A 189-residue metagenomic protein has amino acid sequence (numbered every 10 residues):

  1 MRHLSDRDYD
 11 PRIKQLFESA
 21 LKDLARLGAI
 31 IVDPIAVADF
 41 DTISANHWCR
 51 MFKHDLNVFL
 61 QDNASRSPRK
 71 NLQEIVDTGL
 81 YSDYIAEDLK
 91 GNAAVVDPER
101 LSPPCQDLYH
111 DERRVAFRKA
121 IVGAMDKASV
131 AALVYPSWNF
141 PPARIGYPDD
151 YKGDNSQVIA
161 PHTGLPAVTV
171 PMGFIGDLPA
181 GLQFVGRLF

Functional and structural regions predicted by a protein language model:
M1-S65: Gly/Ser-rich, acidic/histidine-flanked active-site/gating loops
R2, S65-P68, G123, L165: Preference for short coil/turn "hinge" residues that link or interrupt alpha-helices
D6, A36, K70-E74, P141-I145: Short, solvent-exposed coil/turn linker segments
D6, T42-A45, E74, F174 (+1 more regions): Generic structural "secondary-structure junction" signal
P11, Q15, R50, H54 (+6 more regions): Generic alpha-helical secondary structure signal
D23, E87-F189: Glycine-rich, small-residue loops and helix-cap segments that act as flexible hinges at active-site edges
R26, D39-D41, N46, H54-P104: Accessory cap/linker subdomain of secreted extracellular hydrolases
A29-I35, R66-N71, A132, V168: Acidic/polar loop patches that form or flank catalytic/metal-binding clefts of enzymes that bind anionic ligands
